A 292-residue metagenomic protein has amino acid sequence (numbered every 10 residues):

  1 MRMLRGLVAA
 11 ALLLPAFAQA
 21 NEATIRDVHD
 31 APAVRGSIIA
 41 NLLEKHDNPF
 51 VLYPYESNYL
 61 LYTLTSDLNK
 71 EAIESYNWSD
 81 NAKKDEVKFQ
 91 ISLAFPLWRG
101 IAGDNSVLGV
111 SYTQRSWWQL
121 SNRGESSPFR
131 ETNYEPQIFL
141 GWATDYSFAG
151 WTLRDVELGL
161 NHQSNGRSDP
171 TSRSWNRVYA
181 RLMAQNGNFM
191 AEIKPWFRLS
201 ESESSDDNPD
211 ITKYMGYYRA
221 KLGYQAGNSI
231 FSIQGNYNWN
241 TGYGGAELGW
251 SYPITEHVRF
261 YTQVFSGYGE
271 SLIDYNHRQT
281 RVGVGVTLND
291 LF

Functional and structural regions predicted by a protein language model:
M1-L43, L291-F292: Cleavable N-terminal export/targeting peptides
N21-I25, S164, L199-E201, S232 (+1 more regions): Intrinsically disordered, low-complexity linker/tail regions enriched in polar/charged residues
E22-E74, N81, S116, R130-T132: A subset of solvent-exposed loop/turn segments in beta-rich extracellular surface proteins, enriched in glycine
D67-N77, K83, W98-Q225, G235-Y237 (+3 more regions): Outer-membrane pore/translocation modules
V87-I101: N-terminal low-complexity, intrinsically disordered segments
G227-V258: Glycine/small-residue-rich hydrophobic helix-like segments
Y252, E256-F260, G267, S271-L272 (+1 more regions): Long, ordered, amphipathic alpha-helical scaffolds
R278-F292: Outer-membrane beta-barrel "beta-signal"
